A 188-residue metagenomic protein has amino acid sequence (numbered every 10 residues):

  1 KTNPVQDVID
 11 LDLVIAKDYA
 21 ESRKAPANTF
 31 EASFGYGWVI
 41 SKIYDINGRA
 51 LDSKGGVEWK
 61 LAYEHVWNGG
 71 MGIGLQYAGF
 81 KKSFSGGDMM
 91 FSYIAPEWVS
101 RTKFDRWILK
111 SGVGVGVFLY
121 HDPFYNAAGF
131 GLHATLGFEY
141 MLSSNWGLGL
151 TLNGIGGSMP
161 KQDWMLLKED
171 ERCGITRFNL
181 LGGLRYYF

Functional and structural regions predicted by a protein language model:
K1-G72, Y77, K81, N179-Y187: Short glycine/proline- and aromatic-enriched beta-strand/turn motifs that initiate or cap beta-hairpins
I15-S22, L132-S144: Generic detector of contiguous secondary-structure segments
F30-A32, L109, L148: Generic structural motif
Y36-W38, V115, L152-G154: Short, small-residue-rich loop/turn micro-motifs
V39-K42, G112-L119, M159-W164: Flexible, solvent-exposed coil segments and beta strand-coil junctions, predominantly the extracellular/periplasmic
I43-S53, G79, S83, A134 (+1 more regions): Predominantly the C-terminal beta-signal and adjacent terminal strand-loop region of outer-membrane beta-barrel
K60-L132, Y140-W146, R177-F188: Gram-negative (and chloroplast) outer-membrane scaffold detector with strong preference for beta-barrel transmembrane
